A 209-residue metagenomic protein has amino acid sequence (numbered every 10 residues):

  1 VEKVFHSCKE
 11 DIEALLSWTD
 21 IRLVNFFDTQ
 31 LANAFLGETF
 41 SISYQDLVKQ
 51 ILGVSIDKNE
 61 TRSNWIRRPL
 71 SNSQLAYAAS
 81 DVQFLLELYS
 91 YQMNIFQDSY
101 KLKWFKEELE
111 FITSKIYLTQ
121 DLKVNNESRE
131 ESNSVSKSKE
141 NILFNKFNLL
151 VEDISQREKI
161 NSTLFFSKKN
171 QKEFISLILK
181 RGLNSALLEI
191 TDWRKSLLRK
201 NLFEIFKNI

Functional and structural regions predicted by a protein language model:
V1-I209: DEDD superfamily 3′-5′ metal-dependent exonuclease/proofreading module
